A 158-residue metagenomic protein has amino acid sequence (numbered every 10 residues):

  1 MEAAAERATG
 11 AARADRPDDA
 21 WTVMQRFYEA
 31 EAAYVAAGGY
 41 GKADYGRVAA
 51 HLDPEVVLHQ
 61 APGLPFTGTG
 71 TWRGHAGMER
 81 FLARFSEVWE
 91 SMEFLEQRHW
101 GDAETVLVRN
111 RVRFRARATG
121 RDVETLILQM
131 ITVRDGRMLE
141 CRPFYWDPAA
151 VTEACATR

Functional and structural regions predicted by a protein language model:
M1-R158: C-terminal and inter-domain tail/linker signature
